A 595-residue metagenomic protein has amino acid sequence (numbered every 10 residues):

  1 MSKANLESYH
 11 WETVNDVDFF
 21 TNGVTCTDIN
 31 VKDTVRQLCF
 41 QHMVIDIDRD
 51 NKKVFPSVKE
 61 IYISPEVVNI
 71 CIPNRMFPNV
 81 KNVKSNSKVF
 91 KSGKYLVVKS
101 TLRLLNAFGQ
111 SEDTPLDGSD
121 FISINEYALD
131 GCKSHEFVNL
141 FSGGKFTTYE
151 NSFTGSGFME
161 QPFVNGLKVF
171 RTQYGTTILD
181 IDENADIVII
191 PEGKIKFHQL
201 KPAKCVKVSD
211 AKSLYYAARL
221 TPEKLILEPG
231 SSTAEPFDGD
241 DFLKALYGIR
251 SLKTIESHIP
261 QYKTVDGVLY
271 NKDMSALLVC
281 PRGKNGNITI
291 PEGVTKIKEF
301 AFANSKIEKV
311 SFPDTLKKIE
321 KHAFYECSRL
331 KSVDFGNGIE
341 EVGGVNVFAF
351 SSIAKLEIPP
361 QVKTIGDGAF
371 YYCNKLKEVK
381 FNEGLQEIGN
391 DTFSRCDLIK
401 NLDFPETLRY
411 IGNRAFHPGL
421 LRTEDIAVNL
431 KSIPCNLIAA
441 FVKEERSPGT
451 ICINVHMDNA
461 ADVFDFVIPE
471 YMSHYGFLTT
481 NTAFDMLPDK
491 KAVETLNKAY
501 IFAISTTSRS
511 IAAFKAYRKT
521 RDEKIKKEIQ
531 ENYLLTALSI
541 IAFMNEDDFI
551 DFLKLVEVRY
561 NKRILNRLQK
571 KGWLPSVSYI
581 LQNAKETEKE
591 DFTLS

Functional and structural regions predicted by a protein language model:
M1-E126, D130-T148, G155-Y174, D182-K296 (+9 more regions): Structural signature of tandem-repeat unit edges
Y533-F592: Extended alpha-helical scaffolding segments
